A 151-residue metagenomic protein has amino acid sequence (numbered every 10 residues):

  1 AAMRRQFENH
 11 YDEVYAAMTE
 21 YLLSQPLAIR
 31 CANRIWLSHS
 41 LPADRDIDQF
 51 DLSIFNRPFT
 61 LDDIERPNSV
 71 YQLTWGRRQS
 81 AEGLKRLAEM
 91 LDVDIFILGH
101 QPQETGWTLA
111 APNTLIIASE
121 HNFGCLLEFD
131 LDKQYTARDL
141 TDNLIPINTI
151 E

Functional and structural regions predicted by a protein language model:
A1-E151: Feature recognizes metal-dependent phosphohydrolase scaffolds
